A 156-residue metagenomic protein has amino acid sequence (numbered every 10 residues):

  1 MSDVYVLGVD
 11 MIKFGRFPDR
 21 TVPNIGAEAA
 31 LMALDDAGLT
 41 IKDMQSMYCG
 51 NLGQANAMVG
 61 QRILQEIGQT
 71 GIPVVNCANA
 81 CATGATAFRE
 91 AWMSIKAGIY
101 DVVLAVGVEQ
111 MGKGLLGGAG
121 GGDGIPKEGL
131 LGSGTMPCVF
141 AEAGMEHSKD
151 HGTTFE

Functional and structural regions predicted by a protein language model:
M1-V74, V108-E156: Conserved "HGTGT" condensation-loop signature of ketosynthase/thiolase-family condensing enzymes that catalyze
M44, I99-V103: Short, high-confidence coil segments that cap the C-terminus of an alpha-helix and link into the following beta-strand
E66, E90-I99: Alpha-helix C-terminal capping segments
C77-A80: Blade-loop segments of beta-propeller domains
G84: Short conserved active-site loop signatures built around small residues
A87-W92, A143-G144: Short alpha-helical segments and helix-capping/turn motifs at coil-helix boundaries
